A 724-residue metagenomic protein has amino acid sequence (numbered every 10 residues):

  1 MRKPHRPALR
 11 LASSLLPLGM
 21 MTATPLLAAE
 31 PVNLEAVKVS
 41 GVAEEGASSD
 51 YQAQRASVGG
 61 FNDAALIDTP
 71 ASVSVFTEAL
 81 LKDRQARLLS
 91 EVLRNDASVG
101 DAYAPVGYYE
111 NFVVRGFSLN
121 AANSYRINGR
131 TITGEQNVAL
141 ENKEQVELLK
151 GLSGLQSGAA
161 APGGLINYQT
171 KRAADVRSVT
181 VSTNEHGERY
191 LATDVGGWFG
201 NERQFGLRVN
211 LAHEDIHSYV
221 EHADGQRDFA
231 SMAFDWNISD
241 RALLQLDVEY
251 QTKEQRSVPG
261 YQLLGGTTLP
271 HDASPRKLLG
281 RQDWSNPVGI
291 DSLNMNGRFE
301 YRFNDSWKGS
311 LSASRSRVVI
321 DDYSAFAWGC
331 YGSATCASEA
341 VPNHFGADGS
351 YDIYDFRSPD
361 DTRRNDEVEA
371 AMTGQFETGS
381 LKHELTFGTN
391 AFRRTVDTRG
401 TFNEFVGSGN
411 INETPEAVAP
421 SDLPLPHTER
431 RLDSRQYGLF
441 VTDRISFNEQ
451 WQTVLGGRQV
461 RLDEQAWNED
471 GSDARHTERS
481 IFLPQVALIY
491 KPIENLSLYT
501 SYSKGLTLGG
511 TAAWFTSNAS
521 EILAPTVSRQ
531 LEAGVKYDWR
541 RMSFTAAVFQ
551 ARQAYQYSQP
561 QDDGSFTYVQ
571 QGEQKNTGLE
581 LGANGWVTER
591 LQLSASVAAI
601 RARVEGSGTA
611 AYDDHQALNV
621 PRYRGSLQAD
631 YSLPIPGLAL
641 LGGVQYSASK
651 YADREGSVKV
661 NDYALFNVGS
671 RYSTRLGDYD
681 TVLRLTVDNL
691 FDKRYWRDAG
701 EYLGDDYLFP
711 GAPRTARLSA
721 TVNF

Functional and structural regions predicted by a protein language model:
E35-V176, A533: Acidic, small-polar-rich N-terminal luminal/periplasmic segments of exported/outer-membrane proteins
E141-E144, L155-M232, W236-A242, L293 (+1 more regions): Outer-membrane beta-barrel translocator/receptor signature
E214-S218, S231-N237, R241-R302, R317-R363 (+4 more regions): Acidic/polar loop-and-plug regions of large Gram-negative outer-membrane beta-barrel proteins
D235-N237, R363, K382-T386, N390-R394 (+5 more regions): Structural signature of Gram-negative outer-membrane beta-barrels, strongest in the C-terminal barrel of TonB-dependent
E254-G265, T395-D397, D463, I489-E532 (+5 more regions): Surface-exposed extracellular loop regions of Gram-negative outer-membrane beta-barrel proteins, predominantly
E300-N304, K308-S314, V318-F326, L498-Y502 (+2 more regions): Membrane-embedded beta-barrel scaffold of Gram-negative outer-membrane proteins
D361, L385, T500, L531 (+1 more regions): Conserved C-terminal beta-signal and adjacent last beta-strands/turns of outer-membrane beta-barrel proteins
N448-Q450, S543, Q550-R552, V569-R654 (+1 more regions): Gram-negative outer-membrane beta-barrel transporters
